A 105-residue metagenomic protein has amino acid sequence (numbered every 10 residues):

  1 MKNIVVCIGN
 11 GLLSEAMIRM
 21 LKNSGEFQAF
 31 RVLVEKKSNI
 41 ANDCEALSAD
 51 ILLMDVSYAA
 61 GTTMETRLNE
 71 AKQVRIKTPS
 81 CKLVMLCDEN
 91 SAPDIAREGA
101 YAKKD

Functional and structural regions predicted by a protein language model:
M1-D105: N-terminal regulatory/sensing modules of transcriptional regulators
